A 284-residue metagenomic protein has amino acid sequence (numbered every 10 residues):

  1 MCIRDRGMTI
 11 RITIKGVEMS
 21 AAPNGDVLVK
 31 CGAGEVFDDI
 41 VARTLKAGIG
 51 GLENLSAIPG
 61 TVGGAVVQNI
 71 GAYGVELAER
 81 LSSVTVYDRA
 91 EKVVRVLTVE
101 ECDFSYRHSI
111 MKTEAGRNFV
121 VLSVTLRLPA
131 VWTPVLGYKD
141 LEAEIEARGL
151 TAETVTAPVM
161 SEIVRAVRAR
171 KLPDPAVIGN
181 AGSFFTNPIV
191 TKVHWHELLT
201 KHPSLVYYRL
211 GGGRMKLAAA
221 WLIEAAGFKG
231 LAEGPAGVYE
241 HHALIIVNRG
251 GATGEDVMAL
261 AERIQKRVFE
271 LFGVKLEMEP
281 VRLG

Functional and structural regions predicted by a protein language model:
R4-E91: Anion-binding (especially nucleotide phosphate/pyrophosphate-binding) glycine-rich loop and adjoining beta-alpha core
F37, G254-V257: Short alpha-helical patches at coil-to-helix transitions and adjacent helical residues in well-structured domains
V94-E255, L271-G284: Phosphate/pyrophosphate- and phosphate-bearing ligand-binding catalytic cores of soluble enzymes
I264: Phosphate/pyrophosphate-binding loops and the adjoining catalytic core of nucleotide-dependent enzymes
